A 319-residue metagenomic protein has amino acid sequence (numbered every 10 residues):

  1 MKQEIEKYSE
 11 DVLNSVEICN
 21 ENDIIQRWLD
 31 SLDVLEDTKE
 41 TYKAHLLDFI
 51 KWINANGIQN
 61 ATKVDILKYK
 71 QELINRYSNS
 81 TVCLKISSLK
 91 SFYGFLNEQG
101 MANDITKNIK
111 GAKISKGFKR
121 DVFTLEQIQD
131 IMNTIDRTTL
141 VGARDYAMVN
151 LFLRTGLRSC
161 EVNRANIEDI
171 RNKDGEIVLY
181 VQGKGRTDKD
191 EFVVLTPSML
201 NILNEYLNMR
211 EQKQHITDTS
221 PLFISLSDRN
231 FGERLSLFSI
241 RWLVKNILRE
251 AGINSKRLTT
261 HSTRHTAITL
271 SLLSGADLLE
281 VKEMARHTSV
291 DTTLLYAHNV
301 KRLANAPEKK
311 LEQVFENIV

Functional and structural regions predicted by a protein language model:
M1-V319: Conserved catalytic core of the tyrosine transesterase superfamily
